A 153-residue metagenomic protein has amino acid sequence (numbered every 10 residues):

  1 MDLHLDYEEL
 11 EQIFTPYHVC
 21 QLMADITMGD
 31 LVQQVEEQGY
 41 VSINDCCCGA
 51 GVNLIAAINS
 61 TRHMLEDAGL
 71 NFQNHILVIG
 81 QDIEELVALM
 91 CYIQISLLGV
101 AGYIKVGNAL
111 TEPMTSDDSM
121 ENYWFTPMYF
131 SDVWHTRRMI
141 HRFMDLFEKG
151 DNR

Functional and structural regions predicted by a protein language model:
M1, L5, D118-R153: Accessory (non-catalytic) regions of SAM-dependent nucleic-acid methyltransferases and partner specificity/recognition
M1-V32, K149-R153: S-adenosyl-L-methionine
Y17-F125: Conserved S-adenosyl-L-methionine
